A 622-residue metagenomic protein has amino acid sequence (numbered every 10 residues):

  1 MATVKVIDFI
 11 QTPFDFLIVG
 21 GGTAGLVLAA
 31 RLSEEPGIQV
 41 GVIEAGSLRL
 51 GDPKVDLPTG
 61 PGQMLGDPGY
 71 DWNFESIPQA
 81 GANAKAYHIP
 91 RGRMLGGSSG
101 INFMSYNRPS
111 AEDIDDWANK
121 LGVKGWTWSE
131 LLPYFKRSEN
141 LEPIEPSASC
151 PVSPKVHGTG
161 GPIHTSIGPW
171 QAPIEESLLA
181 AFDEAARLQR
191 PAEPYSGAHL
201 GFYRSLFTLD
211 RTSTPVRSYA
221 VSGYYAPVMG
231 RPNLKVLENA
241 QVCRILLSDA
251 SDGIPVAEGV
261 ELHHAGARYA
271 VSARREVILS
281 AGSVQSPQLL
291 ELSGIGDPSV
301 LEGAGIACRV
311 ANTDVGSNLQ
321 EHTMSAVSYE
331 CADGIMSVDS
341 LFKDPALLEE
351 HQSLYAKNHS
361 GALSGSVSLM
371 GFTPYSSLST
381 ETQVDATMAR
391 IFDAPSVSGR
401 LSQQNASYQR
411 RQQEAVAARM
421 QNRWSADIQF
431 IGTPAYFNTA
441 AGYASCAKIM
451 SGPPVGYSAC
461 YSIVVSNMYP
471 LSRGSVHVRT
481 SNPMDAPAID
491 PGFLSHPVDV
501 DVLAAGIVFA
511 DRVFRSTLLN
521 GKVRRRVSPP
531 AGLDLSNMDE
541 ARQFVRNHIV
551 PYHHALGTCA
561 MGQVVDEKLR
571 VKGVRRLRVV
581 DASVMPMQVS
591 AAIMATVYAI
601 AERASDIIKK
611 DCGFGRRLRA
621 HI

Functional and structural regions predicted by a protein language model:
M1-I622: N-terminal redox-cofactor-binding region of secreted/periplasmic oxidoreductases
